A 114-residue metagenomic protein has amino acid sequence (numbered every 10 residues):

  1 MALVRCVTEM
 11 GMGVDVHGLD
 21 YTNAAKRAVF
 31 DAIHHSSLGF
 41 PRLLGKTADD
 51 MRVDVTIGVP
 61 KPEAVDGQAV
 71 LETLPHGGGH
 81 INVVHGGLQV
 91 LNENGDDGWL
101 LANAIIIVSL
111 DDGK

Functional and structural regions predicted by a protein language model:
A2-G45, P60-V65, I107-G113: Conserved mixed alpha/beta catalytic, RNA-binding, or beta-rich assembly cores of soluble enzyme, regulatory
V4, D49-V53, A102: A generic structural signal for short beta-strands and their flanking turns/coil linkers
N23, V70-L71: Short, glycine/charged-enriched secondary-structure capping and boundary segments
D31, V55, G79-I81: Residue-level marker of intrinsically disordered, low-complexity segments enriched for small/polar residues
P41-D50, G95-L100: Short, surface-exposed loop and linker segments with low hydrophobicity and enrichment for Pro/Ser/Thr
L44-A48, R52, L74, Q89: A sequence-level detector of short, solvent-exposed, charge-rich linear segments
A48-V70: Conserved beta-ketoacyl condensing-enzyme motif
L74-K114: C-terminal edge-of-domain segments
